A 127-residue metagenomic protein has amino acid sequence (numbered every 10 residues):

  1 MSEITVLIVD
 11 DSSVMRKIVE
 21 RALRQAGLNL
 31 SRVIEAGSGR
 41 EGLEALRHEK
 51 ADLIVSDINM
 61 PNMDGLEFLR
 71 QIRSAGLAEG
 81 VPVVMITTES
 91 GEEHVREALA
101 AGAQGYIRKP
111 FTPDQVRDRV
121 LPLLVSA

Functional and structural regions predicted by a protein language model:
S13-I34, L123: Two-component/phosphorelay signaling modules centered on CheY-like receiver
E35-E44, G65: Helix N-cap/capping motif at the beta->alpha junctions
E44, L66-E79: Short amphipathic alpha-helix used as the core "switch/output" element in two-component signaling
E49-V55: Active-site beta3 strand of CheY-like receiver
D57, T87: Active-site residues of response regulator receiver
M60: Receiver (REC) domain active-site loop signature in two-component systems and cognate sites in sensor histidine kinases
F111-V120: C-terminal output helix
